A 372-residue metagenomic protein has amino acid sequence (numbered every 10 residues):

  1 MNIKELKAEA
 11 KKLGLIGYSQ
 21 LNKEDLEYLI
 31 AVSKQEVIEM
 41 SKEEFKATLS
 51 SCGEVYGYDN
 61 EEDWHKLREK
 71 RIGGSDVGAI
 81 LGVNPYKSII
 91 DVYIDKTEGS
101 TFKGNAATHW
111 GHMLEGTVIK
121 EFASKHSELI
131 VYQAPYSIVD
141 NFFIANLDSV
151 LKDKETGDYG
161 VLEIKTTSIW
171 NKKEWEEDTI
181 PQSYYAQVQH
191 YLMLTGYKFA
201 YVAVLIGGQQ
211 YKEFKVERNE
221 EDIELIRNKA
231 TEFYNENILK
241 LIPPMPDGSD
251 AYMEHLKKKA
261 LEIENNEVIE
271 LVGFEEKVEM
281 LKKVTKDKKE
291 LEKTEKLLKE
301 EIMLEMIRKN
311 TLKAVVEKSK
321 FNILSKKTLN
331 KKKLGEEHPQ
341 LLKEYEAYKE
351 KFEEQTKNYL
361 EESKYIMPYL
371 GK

Functional and structural regions predicted by a protein language model:
M1-I38: Basic helix-extension-helix modules of the SAP/HeH family
V32-V161, S168, K172: Metal-dependent nuclease catalytic cores that hydrolyze phosphodiester bonds in DNA/RNA, characterized by
T108-H109, S124-I238: Nucleic-acid nuclease catalytic cores
W110-L114, V118, D222, E290 (+1 more regions): Short amphipathic alpha-helical segments
T117, A186-H190, L194, E279 (+1 more regions): Short amphipathic alpha-helical face segments that pack within enzyme cores and frequently flank/anchor catalytic
K120, K240-A314: Contiguous, amphipathic alpha-helical segments that mediate oligomerization or scaffolding in large protein assemblies
L162, K289-K372: Extended, charge-rich alpha-helical segments
K229-P243, K331-K343: A short, Lys/Arg-enriched interface patch at domain edges and termini
